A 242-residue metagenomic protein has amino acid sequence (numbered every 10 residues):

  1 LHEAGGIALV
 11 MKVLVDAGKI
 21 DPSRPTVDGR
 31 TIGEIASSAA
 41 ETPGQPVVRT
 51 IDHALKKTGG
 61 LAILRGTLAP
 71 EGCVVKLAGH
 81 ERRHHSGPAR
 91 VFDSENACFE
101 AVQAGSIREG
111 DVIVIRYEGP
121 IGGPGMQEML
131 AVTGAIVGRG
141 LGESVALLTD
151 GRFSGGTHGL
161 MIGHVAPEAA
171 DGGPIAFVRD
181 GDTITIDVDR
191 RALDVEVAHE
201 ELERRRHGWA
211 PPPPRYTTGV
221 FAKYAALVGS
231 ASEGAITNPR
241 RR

Functional and structural regions predicted by a protein language model:
L1-E168, G173-R242: Catalytic or ion-coupling anion/metal-binding cores of large enzyme and transporter domains
